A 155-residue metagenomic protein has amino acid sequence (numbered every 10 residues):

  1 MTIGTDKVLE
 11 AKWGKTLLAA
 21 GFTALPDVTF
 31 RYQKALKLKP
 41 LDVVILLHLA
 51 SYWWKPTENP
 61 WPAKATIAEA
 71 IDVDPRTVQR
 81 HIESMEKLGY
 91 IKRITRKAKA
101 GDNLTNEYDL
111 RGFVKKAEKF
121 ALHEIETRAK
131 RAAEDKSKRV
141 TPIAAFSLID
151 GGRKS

Functional and structural regions predicted by a protein language model:
M1-A70: Short recognition helix of helix-turn-helix/winged-helix DNA-binding domains
M1-K15, K87, G112-S155: Charged low-complexity intrinsically disordered patches
T5, P26, L41, D102-Y108 (+2 more regions): Intrinsic-disorder/low-complexity regions
G21-F22, T29, Y108, E126-A129 (+1 more regions): Generic low-complexity, intrinsically disordered sequence content enriched in small uncharged/hydrophobic residues
V43, L47, A65, N106 (+1 more regions): Active-site-proximal helix/loop capping residues that flank conserved catalytic or ligand/cofactor
P75-R131: Winged-helix/helix-turn-helix nucleic-acid-interaction surface
